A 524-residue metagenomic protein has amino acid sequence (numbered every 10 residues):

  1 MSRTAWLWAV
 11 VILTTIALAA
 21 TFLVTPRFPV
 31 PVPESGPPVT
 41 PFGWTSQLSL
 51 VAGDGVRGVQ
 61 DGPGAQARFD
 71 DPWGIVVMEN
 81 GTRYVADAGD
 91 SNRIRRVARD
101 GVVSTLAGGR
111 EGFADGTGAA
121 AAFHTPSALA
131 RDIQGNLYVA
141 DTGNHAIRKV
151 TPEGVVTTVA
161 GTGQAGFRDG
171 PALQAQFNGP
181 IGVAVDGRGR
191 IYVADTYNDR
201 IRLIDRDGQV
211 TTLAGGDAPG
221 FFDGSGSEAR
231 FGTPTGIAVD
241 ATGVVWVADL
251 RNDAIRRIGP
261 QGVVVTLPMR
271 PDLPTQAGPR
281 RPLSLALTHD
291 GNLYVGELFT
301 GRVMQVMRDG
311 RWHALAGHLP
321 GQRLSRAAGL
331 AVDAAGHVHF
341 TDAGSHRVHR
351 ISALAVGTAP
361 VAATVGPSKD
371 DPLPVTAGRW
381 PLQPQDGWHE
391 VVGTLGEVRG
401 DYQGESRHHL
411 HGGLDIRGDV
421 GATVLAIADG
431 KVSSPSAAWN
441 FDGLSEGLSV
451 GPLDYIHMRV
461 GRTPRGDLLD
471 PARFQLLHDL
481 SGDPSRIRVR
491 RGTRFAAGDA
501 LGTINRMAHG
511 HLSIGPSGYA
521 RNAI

Functional and structural regions predicted by a protein language model:
M1-T14: N-terminal Sec-pathway targeting helices
G36-W73, V102-S127, V155-G179, Q209-T233 (+5 more regions): Gly/Pro-rich loop segments of beta-rich domains
V77-N80, R131-Q134, V185-R188, V239-T242 (+2 more regions): Residue-level detector of Asp-centered blade-edge/turn motifs that repeat once per structural unit in beta-propeller
T82-V85, N136-Y138, R190-Y192, V244-W246 (+2 more regions): Conserved beta-propeller blade signature
A88-G89, T142-G143, T196-Y197, L250 (+6 more regions): Short loop/turn segments immediately following the C-termini of beta-strands
N92-R96, V102, H145-K149, V155 (+5 more regions): A short loop-to-beta-strand structural motif that recurs across blades of beta-propeller domains
R326-A363: Blade-level signature of beta-propeller repeat domains, shared across WD40, Kelch, NHL, RCC1 and BNR/Asp-box propellers
T358-D454, R459-G466, R488-G510, A520-I524: Surface-exposed, glycine-biased beta-strand/turn segments
